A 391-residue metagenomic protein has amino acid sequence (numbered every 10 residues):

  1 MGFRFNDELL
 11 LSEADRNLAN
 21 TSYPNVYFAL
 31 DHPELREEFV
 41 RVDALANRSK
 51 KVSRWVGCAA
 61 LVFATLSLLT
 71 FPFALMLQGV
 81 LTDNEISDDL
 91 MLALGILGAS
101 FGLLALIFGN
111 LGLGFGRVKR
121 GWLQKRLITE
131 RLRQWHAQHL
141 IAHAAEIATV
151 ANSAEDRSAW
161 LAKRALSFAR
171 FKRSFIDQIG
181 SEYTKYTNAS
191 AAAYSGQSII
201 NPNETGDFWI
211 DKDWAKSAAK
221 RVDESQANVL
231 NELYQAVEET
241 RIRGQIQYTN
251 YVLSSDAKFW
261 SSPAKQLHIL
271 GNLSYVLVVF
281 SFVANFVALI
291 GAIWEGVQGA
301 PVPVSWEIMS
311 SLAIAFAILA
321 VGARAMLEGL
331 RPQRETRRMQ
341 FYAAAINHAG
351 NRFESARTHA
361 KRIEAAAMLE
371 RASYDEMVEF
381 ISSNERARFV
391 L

Functional and structural regions predicted by a protein language model:
M1-L391: Conserved non-transmembrane functional hotspots
